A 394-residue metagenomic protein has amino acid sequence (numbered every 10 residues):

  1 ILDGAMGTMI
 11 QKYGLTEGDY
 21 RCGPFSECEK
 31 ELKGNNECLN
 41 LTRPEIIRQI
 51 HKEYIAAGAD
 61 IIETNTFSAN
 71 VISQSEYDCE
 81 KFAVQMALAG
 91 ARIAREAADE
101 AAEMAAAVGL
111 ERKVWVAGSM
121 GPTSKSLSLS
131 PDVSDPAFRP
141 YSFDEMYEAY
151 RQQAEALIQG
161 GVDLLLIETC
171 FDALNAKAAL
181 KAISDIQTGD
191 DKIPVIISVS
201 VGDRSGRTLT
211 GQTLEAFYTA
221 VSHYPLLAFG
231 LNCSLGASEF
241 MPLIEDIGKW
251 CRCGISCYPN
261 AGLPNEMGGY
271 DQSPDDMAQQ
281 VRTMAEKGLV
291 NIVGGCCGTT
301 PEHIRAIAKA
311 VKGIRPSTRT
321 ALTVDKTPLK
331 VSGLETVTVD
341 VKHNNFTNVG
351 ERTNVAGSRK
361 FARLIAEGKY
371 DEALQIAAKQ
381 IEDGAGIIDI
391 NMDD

Functional and structural regions predicted by a protein language model:
I1-D394: Domain-level signal for soluble alpha/beta catalytic cores
